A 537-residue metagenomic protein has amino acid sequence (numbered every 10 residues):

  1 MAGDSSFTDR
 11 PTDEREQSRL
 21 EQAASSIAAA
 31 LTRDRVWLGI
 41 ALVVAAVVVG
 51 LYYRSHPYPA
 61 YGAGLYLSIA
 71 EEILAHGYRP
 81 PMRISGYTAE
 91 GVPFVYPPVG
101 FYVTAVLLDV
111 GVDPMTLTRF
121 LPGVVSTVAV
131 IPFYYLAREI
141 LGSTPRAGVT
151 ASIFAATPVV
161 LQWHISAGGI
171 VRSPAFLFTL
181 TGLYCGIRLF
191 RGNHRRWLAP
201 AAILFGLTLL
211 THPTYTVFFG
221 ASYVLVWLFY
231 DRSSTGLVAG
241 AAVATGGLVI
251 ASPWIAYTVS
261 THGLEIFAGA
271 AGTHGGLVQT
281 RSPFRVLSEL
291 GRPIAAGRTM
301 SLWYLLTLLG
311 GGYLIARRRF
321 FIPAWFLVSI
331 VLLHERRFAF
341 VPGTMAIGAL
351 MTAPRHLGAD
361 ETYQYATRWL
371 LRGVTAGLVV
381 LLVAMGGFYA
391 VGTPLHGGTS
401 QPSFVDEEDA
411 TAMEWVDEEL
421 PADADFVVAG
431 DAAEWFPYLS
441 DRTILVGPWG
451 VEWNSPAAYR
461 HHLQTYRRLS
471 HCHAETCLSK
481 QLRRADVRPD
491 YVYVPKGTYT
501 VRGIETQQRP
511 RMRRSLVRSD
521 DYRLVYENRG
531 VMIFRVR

Functional and structural regions predicted by a protein language model:
M1-Y52, L370-G377: Start-transfer (signal-anchor) and selected internal transmembrane alpha helices of multi-pass inner/ER membrane
G3-D4, E16-A23, I131, R172 (+2 more regions): Extracytoplasmic
A28-L31, S233-A241, I294-S329, L333 (+1 more regions): Membrane-interface helix-loop-helix junctions at transmembrane boundaries of multi-pass membrane enzymes, predominantly
A30-A63, T245-T258, L381-V383: Transmembrane signal-anchor helices characteristic of membrane glycosylation enzymes that use polyprenol
A45-L183, T214, P402: Active-site lumenal/periplasmic loops and adjacent helix-entry segments of GT-C-fold, multi-pass membrane
G62, A199, G206-G312: Transmembrane catalytic cores of multi-pass membrane glycosyltransferases and polysaccharide-assembly enzymes
T179-W197, W227, G311-A316: Membrane-interface transmembrane helices that cradle and orient dolichyl/undecaprenyl
L332-G377: Hydrophobic/aromatic-rich transmembrane helices and adjacent perimembrane loops
